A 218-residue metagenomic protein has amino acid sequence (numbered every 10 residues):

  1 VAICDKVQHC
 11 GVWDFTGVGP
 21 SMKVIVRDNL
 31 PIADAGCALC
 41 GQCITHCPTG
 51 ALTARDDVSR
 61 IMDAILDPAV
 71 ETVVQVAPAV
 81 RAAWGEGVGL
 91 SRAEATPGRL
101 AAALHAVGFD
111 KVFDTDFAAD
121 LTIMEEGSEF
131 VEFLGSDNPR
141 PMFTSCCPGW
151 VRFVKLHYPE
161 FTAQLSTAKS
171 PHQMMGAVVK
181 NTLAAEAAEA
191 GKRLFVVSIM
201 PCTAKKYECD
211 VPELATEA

Functional and structural regions predicted by a protein language model:
V1-C4, C37-C43, C47, C202: Short cysteine clusters
D5-V7, D14, C47, V80 (+1 more regions): Short N-terminal signal/transit or membrane-insertion segments and the immediately adjacent low-complexity/disordered
K6-G36, G50-T72: Non-heme iron-sulfur electron-transfer modules
Q8, C47, L183-A187: Structural motif corresponding to the C-terminal cap of alpha-helices
L30, C40, P97-G98: Generic non-transmembrane alpha-helix signal with a bias for helix starts/N-cap capping motifs
D34-A38, E94-A95: Ordered, soluble secondary-structure elements with a strong preference for glycine-centered loop motifs and nearby
T53-A218: Iron-sulfur-associated redox domains of electron-transfer enzymes in respiratory and anaerobic energy metabolism
